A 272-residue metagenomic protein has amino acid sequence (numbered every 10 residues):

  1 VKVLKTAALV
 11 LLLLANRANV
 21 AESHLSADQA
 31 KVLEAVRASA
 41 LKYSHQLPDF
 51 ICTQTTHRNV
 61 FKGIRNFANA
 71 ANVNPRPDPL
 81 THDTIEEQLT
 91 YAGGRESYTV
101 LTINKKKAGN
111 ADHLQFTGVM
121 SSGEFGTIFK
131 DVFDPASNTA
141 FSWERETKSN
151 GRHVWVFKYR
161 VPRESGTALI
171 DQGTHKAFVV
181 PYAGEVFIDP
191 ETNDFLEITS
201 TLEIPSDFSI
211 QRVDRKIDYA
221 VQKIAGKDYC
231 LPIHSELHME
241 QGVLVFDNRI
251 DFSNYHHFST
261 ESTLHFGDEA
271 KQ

Functional and structural regions predicted by a protein language model:
V1-A8: Bacterial N-terminal signal peptides that target proteins for export
A8-N19: Hydrophobic h-region of N-terminal signal peptides that target proteins for export in Gram-negative bacteria
V20-A183, P190-E197, T201-R215, A220-Q272: Structured extracytoplasmic
